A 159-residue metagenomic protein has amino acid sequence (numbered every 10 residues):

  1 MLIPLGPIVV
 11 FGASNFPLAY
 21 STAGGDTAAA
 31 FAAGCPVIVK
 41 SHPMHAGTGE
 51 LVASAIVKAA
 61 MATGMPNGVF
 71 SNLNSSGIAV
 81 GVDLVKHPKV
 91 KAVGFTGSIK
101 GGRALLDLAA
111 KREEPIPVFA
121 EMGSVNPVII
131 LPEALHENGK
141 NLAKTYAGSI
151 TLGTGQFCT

Functional and structural regions predicted by a protein language model:
M1-T63: Conserved small-residue-rich beta-alpha loop and adjacent elements that most often cradle the phosphate/pyrophosphate
F16, S75-A79, K100-G101: Short acidic loop-to-helix transition motifs that present clustered carboxylates
A33-I38, G64-N67, V85-A92: Short, surface-exposed connector motifs at secondary-structure boundaries
V39, N72-N74, F95-G97, V118-E121: General beta-strand structural signal in soluble alpha/beta enzymes
A55-A62, K86, K100-T159: ALDH superfamily catalytic-core signature
F70-G94: A structured beta-alpha segment of the ubiquitous adenosine-cofactor-binding alpha/beta core
